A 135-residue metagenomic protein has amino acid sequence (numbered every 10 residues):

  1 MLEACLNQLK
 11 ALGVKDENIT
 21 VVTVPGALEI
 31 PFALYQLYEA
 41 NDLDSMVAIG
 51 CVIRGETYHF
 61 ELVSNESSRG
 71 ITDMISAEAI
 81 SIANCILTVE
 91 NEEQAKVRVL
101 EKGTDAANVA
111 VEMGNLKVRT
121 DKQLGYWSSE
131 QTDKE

Functional and structural regions predicted by a protein language model:
M1-P25: Glycine-rich phosphate/diphosphate-binding loop of Rossmann-like nucleotide-binding domains
M1-Q8, I30-Q36, G70-I71, A106: Short, well-ordered amphipathic alpha-helical segments that serve as non-catalytic structural scaffolds within diverse
T20, D44-M46, I80-I86: Structural motif
V24, G50-V52, I86-E90: Short, ordered loop/turn segments at secondary-structure junctions
E29-G70: Glycine-rich phosphate-binding loop
F60-E61, N65-E135: C-terminal binding/interaction regions
